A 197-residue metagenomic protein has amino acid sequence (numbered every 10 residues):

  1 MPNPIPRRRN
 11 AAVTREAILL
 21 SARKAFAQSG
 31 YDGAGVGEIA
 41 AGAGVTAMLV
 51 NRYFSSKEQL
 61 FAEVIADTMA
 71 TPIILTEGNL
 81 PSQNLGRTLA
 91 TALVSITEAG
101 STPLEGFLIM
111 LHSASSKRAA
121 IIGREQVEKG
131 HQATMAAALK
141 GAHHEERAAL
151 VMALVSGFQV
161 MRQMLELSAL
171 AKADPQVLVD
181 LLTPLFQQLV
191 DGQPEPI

Functional and structural regions predicted by a protein language model:
M1-A41, V45-M48, S55-Q59: Basic, helix-initiating cap at the start of DNA-binding domains
F61-T68: Alpha-helical DNA-contacting segments of helix-turn-helix folds
I65, T97-E125: Amphipathic alpha-helical segments used for helix-helix packing
I73-F107: Hydrophobic alpha-helical connector segments
L93, G106-A114, V151-Q159: Short alpha-helical scaffolding segments that buttress acidic/His motifs in well-ordered protein cores
A120-E128, A136-L189, Q193-I197: Hydrophobic/aromatic-rich alpha-helical bundle segments in the mid-to-C-terminal region
